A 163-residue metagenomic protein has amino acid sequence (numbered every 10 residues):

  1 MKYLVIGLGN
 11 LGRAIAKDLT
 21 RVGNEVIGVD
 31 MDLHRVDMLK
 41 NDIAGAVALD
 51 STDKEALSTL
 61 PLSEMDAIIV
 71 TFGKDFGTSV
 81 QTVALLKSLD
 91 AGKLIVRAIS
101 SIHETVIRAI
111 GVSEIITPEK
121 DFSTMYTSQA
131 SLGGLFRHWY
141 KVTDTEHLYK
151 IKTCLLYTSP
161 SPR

Functional and structural regions predicted by a protein language model:
L8: Glycine-rich Rossmann-fold phosphate-binding loop(s) that bind the pyrophosphate of adenine dinucleotide cofactors
G12: N-terminal Rossmann-fold NAD(P) dinucleotide-binding loop
L19: Aromatic pocket-lining residues of Rossmann-like dinucleotide-binding sites
V26: Short beta-strand element of Class I
D30: Conserved acidic E/D residue at the C-terminus of a beta-strand in Rossmann-like folds
V36-D37, E104: Short alpha-helix immediately C-terminal to the canonical SAM-binding loop
D42-L132, K152: Phosphate-bearing ligand-interacting subdomains that bind or position ATP/ADP/UDP/GDP/NAD(P) or nucleotide-linked
Y157-R163: Conserved small/polar residues in nucleotide/adenosyl-binding loops
